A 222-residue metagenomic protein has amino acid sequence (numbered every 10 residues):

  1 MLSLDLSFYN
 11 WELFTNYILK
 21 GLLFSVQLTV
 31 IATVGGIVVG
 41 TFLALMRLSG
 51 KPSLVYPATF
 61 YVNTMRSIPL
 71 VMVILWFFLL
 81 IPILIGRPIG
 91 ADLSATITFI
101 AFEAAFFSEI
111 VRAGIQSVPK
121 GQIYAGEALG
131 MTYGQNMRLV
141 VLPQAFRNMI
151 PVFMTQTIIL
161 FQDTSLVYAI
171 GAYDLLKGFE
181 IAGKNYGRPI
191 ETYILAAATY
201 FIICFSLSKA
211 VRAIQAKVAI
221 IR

Functional and structural regions predicted by a protein language model:
M1-R222: Transmembrane alpha-helices and adjacent helix-loop boundaries
